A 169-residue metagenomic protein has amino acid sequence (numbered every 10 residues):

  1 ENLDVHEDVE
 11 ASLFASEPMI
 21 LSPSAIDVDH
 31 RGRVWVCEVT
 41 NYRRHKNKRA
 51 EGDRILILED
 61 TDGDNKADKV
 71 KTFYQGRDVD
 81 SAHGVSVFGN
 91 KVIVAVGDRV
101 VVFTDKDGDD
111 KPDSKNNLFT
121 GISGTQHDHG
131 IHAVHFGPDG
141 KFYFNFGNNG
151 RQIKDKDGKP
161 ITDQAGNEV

Functional and structural regions predicted by a protein language model:
E1-V169: Beta-propeller domains with acidic blade repeats across secreted/periplasmic ectodomains and cytosolic WD/CNH propellers
